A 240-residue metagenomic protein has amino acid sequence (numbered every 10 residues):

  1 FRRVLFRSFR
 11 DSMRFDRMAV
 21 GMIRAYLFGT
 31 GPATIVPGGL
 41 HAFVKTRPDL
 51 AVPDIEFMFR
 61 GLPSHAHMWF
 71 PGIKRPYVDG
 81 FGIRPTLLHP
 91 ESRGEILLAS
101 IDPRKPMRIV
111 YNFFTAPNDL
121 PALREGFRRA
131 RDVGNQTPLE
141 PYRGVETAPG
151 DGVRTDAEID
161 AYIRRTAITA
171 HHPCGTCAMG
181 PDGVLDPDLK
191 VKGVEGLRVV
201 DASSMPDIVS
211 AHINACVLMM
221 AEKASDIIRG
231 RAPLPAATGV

Functional and structural regions predicted by a protein language model:
F1-L5: Short, small-residue-biased leader/transition segments that mark boundaries at the very start of proteins
R10-C216, A224-V240: FAD-dependent oxidoreductase catalytic-site/capping-region signature
